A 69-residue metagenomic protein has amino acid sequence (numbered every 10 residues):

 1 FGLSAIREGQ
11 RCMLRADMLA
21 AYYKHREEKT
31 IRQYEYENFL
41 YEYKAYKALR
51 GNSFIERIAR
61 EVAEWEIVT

Functional and structural regions predicted by a protein language model:
F1-E8: Short hydrophobic alpha-helical transmembrane segments
Q10-T69: Charged, acidic
